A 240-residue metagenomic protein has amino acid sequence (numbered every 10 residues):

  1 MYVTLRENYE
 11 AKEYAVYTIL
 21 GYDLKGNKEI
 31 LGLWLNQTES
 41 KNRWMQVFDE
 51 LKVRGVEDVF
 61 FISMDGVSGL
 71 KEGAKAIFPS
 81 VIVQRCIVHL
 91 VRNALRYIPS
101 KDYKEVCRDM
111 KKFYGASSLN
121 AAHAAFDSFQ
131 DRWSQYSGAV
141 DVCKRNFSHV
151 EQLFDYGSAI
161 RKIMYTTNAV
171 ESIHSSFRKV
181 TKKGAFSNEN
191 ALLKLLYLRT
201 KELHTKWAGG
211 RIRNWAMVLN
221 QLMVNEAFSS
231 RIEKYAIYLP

Functional and structural regions predicted by a protein language model:
M1-S63, S68, E72, A76-S80 (+2 more regions): RNase H-like nuclease fold core
V3, L20, L31-L33, R54 (+5 more regions): Flexible, active-site-adjacent loop/turn segments at secondary-structure boundaries
V3, N42-D49, V53, S68 (+9 more regions): A broad, structural surface signal
N8, A74, I98, L153-F154: Short, well-ordered secondary-structure micro-motifs
E13-V16, K41-M45, M64-K71, S100-C107 (+6 more regions): Amphipathic alpha-helical transducer elements in NTP-driven molecular machines
R54-D58, I77, V81-I82, Y97-I98 (+2 more regions): Short, polar/flexible loop-turn hinges at active-site or ligand-entry regions and domain interfaces
F61-S68, G73-D109: Conserved beta-strand -> loop -> alpha-helix junction used to position metal-binding or nucleic-acid-contacting
K112-P240: Acidic/histidine-rich catalytic cores and adjacent linkers of DNA breakage/strand-transfer/modification proteins
